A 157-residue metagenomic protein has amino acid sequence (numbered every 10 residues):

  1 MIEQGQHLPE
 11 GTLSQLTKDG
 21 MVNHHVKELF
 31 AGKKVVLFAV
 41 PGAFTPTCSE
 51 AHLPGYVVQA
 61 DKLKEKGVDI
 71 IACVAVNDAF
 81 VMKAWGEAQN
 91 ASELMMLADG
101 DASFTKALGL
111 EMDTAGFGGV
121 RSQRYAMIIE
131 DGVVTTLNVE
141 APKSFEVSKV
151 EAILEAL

Functional and structural regions predicted by a protein language model:
M1-L157: Chalcogenol-based redox active-site neighborhoods
